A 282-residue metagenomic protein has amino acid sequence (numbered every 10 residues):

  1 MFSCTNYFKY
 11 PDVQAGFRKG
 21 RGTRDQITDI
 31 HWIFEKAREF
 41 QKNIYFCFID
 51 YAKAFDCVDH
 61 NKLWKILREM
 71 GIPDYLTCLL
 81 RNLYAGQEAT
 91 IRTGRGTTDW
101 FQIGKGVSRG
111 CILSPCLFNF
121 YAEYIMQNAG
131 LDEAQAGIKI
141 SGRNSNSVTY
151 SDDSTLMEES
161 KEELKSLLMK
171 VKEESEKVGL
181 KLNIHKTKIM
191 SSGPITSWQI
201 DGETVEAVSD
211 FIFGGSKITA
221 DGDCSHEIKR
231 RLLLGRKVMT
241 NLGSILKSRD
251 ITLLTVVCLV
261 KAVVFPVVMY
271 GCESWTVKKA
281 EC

Functional and structural regions predicted by a protein language model:
M1-C282: Nucleotidyl polymerases of mobile genetic elements and RNA viruses
